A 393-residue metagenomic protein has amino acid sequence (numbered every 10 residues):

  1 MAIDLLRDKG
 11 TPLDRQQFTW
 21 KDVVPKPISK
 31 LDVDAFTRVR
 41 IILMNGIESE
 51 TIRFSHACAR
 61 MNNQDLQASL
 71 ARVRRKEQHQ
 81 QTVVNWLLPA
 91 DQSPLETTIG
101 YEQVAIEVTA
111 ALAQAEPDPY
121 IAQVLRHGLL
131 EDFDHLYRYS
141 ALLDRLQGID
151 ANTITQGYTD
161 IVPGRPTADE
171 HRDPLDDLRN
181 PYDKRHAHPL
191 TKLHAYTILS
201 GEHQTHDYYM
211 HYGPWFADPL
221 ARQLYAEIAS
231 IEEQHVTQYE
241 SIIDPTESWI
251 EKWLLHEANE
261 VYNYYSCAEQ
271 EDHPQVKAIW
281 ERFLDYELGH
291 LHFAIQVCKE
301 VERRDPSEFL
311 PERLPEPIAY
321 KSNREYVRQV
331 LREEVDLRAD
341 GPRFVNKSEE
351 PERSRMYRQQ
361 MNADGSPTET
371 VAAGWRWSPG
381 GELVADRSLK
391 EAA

Functional and structural regions predicted by a protein language model:
M1-A393: Non-heme di-metal
